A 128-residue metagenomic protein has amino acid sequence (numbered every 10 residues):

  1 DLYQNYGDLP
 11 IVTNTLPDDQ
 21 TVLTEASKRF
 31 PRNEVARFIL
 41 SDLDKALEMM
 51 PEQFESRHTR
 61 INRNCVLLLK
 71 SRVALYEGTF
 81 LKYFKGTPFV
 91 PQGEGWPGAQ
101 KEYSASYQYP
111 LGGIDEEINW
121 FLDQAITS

Functional and structural regions predicted by a protein language model:
L2-S128: Structured, solvent-exposed acidic/aromatic patches
